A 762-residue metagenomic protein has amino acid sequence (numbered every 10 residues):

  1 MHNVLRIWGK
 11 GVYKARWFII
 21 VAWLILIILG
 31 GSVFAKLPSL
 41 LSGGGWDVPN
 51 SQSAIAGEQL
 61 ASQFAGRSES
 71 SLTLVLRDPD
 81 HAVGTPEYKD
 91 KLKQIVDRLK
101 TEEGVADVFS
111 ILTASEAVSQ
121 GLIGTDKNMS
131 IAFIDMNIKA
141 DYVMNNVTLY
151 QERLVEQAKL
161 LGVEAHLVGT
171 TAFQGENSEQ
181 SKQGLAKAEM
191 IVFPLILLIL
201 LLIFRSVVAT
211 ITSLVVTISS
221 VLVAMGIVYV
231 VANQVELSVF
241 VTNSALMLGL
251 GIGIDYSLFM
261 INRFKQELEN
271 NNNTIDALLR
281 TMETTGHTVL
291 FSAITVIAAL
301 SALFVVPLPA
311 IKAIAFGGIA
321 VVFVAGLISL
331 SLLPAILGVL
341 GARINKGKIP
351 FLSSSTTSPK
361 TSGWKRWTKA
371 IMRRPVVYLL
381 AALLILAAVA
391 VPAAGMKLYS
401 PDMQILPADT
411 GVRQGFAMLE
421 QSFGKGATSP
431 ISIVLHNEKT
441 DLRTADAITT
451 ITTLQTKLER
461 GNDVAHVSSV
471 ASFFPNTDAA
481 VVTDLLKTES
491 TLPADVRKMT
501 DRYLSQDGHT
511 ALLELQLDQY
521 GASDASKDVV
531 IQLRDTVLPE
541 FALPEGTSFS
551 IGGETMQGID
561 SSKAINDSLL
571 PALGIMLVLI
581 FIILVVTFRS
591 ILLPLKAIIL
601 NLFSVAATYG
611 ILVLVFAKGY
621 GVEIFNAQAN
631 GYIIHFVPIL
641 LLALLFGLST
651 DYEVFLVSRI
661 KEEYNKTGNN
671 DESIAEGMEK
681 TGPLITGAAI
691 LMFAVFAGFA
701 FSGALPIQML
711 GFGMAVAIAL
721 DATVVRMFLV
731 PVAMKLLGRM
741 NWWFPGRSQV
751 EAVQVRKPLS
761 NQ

Functional and structural regions predicted by a protein language model:
M1-L41, G45, V105, Q120-G121 (+4 more regions): Membrane-embedded transmembrane helical bundles of large multi-pass transporters/channels
S42, R77-H81: Glycine-/proline-rich flexible loop or hinge segments
N50-E69, D80-V168, S400-K618, V622 (+2 more regions): Structured non-transmembrane domains adjacent to transmembrane bundles in polytopic membrane proteins
L72-V75: A short acidic-to-branched-hydrophobic micro-motif
